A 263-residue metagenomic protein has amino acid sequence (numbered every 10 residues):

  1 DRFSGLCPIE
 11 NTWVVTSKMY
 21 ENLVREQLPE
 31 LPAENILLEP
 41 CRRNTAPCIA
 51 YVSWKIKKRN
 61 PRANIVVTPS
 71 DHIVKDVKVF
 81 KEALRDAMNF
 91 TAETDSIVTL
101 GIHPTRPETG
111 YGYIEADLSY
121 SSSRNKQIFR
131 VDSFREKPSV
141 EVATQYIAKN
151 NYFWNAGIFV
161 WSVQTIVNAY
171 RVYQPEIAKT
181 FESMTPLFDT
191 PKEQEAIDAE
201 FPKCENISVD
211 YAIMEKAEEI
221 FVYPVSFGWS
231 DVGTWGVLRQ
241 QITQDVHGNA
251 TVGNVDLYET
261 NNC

Functional and structural regions predicted by a protein language model:
D1-P69, K75-R85: Conserved N-terminal catalytic core of the sugar/cofactor nucleotidyltransferase
I9-E10, P32-A33, N60-A63, E93-I97 (+5 more regions): Short coil/turn connectors at secondary-structure junctions
V14, L37-L38, V67, V98-I102 (+2 more regions): General beta-strand structural signal in soluble alpha/beta enzymes
R42-P47, R106-E108, V140-V142, W229-S230: A short acidic, often aromatic-flanked loop/helix-cap motif at beta-alpha or helix-coil junctions that lines enzyme
V52, D71, I114, S162 (+1 more regions): Residue-level signal for inorganic ion chemistry
H72-V74, P104, W229: Short histidine/acidic/glycine/proline-rich micro-motifs that form metal- and phosphate-coordinating active-site loops
V77-F201, F221: Conserved core of the sugar-phosphate nucleotidyltransferase
V163-C263: Left-handed beta-helix
